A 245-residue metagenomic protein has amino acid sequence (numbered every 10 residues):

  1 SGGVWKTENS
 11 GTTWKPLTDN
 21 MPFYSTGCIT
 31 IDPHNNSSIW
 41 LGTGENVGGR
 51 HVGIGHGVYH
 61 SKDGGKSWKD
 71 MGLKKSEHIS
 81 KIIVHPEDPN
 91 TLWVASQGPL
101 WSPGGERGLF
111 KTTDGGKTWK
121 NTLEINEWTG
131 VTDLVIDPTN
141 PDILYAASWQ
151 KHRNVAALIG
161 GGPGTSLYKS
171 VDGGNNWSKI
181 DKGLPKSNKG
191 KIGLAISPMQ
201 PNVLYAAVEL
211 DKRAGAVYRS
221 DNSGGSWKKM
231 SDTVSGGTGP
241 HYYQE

Functional and structural regions predicted by a protein language model:
S1-E245: Beta-propeller blade termini and top-face loops
